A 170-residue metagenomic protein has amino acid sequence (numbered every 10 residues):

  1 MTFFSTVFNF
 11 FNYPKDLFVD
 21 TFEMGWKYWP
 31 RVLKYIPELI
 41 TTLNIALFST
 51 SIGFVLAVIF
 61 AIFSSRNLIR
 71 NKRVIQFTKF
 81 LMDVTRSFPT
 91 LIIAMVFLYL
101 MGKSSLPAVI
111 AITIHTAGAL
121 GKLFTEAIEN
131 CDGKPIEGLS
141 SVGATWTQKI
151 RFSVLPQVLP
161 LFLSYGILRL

Functional and structural regions predicted by a protein language model:
M1-S51, F63: N-terminal, non-cleaved signal-anchor transmembrane helix
T6, K27, R31, Y35 (+5 more regions): Juxtamembrane loop-helix boundary motifs flanking transmembrane segments in multi-pass membrane proteins
I36-N44, L81-T85, I167: Alpha-helical membrane-interface segments at transmembrane helix boundaries
T50-V58, I62, L91, L161 (+1 more regions): Hydrophobic positions within alpha-helical transmembrane segments of bacterial inner-membrane proteins
F60-A94: Cytoplasmic-entry segments and transmembrane alpha-helices of multi-pass inner-membrane transporters
F63-S64, F97, F124, L170: Hydrophobic alpha-helical interface/terminus motif in multipass membrane transporters
M82-T113: Generic hydrophobic transmembrane alpha-helix motif, especially the helices
K103-V154, L159-R169: Membrane-cytosol interface at the C-terminal ends of specific transmembrane alpha-helices in multi-pass membrane
